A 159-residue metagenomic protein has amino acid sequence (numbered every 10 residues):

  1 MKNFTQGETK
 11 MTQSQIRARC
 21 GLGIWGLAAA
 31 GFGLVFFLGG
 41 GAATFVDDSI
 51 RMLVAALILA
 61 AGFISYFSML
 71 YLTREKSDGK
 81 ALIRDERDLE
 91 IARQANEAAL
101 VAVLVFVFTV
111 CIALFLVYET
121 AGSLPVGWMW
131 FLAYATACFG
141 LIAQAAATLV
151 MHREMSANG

Functional and structural regions predicted by a protein language model:
M1-C20: N-terminal juxtamembrane cytosolic/stromal segments of multi-pass membrane proteins
Q13-R17, M129-G159: Alpha-helical transmembrane segments and their immediate juxtamembrane interface regions
G26-G33, L59-I64, V105-I112, C138-A146: Hydrophobic alpha-helical transmembrane segments of multipass integral membrane proteins
G33-G39, R51-V54, V103-L124: Alpha-helical transmembrane segments and their membrane-interface junctions in multi-pass membrane proteins
G40-F45, R74-D78, F115-S123, H152-A157: Transmembrane helix-loop junctions in multipass membrane proteins, especially transporters and channels
D48-Y66, L132-A137: Alpha-helical transmembrane segments
M69-E90: Membrane-helix interface/capping segments
A95-V103: Loop-to-transmembrane-helix entry motif
